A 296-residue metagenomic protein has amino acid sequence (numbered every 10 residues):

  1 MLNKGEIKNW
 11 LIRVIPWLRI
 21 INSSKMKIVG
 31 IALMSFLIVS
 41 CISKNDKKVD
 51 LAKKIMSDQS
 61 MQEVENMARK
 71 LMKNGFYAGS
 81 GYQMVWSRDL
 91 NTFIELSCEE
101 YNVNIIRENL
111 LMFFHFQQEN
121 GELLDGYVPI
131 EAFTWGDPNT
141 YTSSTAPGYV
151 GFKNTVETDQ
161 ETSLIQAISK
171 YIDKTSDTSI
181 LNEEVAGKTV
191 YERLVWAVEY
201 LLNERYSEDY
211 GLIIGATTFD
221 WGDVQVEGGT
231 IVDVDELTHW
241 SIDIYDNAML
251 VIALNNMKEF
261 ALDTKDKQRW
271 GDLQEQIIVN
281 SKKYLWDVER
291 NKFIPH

Functional and structural regions predicted by a protein language model:
N9, K25-A32: Sec-dependent signal peptide recognition, specifically the positively charged N-region followed immediately by
R13-P16: Intrinsically disordered, low-complexity proline-rich regions
V39-S40: C-terminal motif of bacterial Sec signal peptides marking the signal peptidase cleavage site
N45-S57, S97-L110, I172-V195, Y206 (+1 more regions): Structural helix-adjacent loops and short alpha-helical linkers that scaffold large soluble proteins
D46-R69, V85-W86, L123-D125, E199-L202 (+3 more regions): Catalytic cores of carbohydrate-active enzymes
V49-S169, D173, L181: Substrate-binding groove/exosite segments of carbohydrate-active enzymes
N74-G81, L90, I130-S163, S169-K170 (+2 more regions): The feature captures the catalytic groove of carbohydrate-active enzymes
